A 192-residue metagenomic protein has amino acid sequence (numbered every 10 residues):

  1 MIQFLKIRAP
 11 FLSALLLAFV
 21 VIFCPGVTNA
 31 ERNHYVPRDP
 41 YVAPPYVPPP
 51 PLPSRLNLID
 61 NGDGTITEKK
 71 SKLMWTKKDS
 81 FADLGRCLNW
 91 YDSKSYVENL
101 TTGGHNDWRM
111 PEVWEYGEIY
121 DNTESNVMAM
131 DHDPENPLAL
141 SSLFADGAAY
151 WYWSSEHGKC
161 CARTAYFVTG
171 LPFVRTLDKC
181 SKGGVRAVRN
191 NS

Functional and structural regions predicted by a protein language model:
M1-I7: N-terminal secretory signal peptides that target proteins for export/translocation
S13-F23: Bacterial N-terminal signal peptides
L16-L17, V27-T28, S93: Cleavable N-terminal signal peptides
F23-R32: Bacterial Sec-dependent signal peptides at the C-terminal "C-region" and cleavage site
E31-W108, G184-V188: Extracellular adhesion/carbohydrate-recognition regions
D79, E115, H157, R189-N191: Short, flexible loop/turn elements at secondary-structure junctions
R86-D107, V113-F167: An exposed tryptophan-centered "aromatic clamp" motif
V168-S192: Disulfide-stabilized, aromatic/cysteine-rich ligand-recognition loop
